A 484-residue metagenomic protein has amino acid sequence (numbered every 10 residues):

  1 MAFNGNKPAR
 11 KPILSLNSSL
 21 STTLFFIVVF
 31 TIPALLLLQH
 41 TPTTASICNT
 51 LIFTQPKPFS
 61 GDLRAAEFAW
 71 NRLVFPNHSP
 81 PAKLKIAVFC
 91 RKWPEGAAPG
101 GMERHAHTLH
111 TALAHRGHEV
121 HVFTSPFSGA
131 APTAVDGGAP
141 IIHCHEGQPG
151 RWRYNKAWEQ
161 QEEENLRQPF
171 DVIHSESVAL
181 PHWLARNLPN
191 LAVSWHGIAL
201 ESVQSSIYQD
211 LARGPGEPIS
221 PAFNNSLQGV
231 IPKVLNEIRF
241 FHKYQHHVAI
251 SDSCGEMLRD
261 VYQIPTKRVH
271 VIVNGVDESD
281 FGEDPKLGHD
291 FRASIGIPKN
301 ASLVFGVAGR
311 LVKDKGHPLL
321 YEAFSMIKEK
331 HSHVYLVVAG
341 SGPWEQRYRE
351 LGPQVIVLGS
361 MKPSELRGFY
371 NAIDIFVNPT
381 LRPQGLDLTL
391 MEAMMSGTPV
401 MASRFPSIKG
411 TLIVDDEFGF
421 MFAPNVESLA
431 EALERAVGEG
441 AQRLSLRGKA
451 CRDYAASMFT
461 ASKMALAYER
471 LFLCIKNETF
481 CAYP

Functional and structural regions predicted by a protein language model:
W158-E159, G282-I297, G448: A short helix/loop element that forms part of the nucleotide-sugar donor recognition site in Leloir-type
P215-H247: Membrane-proximal helix-turn-helix segments that form the acceptor-binding/catalytic region of lipid-linked
S253, G275: Carbohydrate-associated surface elements
P298-K315, Y321-S325: Conserved donor-binding/catalytic core segment of Leloir-type glycosyltransferases
E345-S364, G368: Nucleotide-activated donor-binding/catalytic signature segment of Leloir-type glycosyltransferases, i.e., the conserved
P399-A402: Short hydrophobic beta-strand element within catalytic cores of glycosyltransferases and related nucleotide-activated
G410-R435: Change "using UDP/GDP/dTDP sugars" to "using nucleotide sugars
R443-M458: A short, well-ordered alpha-helix in the C-terminal region of glycosyltransferases
